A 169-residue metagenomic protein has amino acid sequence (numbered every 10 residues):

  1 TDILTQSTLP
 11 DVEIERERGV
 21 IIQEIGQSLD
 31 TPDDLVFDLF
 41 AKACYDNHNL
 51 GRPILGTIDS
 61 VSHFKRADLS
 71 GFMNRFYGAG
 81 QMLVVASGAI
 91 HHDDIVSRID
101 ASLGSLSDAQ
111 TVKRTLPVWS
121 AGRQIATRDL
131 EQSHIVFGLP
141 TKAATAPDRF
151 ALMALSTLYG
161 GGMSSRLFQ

Functional and structural regions predicted by a protein language model:
T1-R114, I125, L130-Q132, V136 (+4 more regions): Charge-rich, well-structured scaffold segments of protease-associated domains
A121: Conserved binding/catalytic microenvironments
